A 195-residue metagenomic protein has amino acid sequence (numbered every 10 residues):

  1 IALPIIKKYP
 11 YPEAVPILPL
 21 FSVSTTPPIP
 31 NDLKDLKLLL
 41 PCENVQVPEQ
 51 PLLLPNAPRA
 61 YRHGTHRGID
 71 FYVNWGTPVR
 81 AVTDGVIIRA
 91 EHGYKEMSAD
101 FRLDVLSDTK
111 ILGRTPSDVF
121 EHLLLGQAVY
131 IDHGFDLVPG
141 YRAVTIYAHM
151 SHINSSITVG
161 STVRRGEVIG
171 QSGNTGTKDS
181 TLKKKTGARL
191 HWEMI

Functional and structural regions predicted by a protein language model:
I1-D84, I88-E96, L103-S107: Polar/charged, compositionally biased leader and regulatory segments
L36-L38, I69, V129, T145 (+1 more regions): A broad, low-specificity signal marking well-ordered, structured residues that form hydrophobic/aromatic
A60-F71, V138, A143-I146, M194: Small beta-barrel nucleic-acid-binding modules, principally OB-folds
D70, Y147-A148, R165, G170-Q171 (+1 more regions): Active-site scaffold segments
F71-V73, H149-I157: Short alpha-helix capping/helix-loop boundary micro-motifs
P78-A90, S156-S172: Short, well-structured beta-strand-loop connectors
V82, V86-S151, K183-R189: Zn2+-dependent peptidoglycan hydrolase active-site motif and core
R102-L103, V129-I131, R164-S180: Short hydrophobic beta/alpha edge segments that flank linear recognition/processing sites
